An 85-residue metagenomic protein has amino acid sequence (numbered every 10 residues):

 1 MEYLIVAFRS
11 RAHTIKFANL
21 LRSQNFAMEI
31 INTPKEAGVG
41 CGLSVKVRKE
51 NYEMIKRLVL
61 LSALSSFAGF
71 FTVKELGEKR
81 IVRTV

Functional and structural regions predicted by a protein language model:
M1-E2, V85: Absolute protein N-terminus
E2-I5, R9-R11, F17-A18, R22 (+2 more regions): Amphipathic, hydrophobic secondary-structure cores in small proteins
F8, H13, R22, R57 (+1 more regions): Short linear sequence elements within intrinsically disordered, low-complexity coil regions
E53-V85: C-terminal structural segments of small proteins and small subunits
